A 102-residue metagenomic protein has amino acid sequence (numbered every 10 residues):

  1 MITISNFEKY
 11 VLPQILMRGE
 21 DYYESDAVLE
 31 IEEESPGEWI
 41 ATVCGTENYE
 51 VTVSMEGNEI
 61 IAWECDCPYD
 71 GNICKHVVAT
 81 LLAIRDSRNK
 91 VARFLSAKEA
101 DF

Functional and structural regions predicted by a protein language model:
M1-F102: Long, low-complexity, compositionally biased intrinsically disordered regions
